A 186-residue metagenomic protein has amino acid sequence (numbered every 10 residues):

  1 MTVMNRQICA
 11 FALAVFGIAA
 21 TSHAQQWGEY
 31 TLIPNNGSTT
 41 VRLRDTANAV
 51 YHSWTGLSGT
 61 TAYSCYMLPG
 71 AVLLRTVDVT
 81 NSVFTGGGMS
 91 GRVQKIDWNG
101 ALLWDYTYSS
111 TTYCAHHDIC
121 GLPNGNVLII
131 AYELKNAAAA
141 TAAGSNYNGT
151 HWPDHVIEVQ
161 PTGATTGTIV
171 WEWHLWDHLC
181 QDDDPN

Functional and structural regions predicted by a protein language model:
M1-A10: Bacterial N-terminal signal peptides that target proteins for export
T2, A20-A24: Bacterial Sec-dependent N-terminal signal peptides
C9-A19: Bacterial N-terminal signal peptides
H23-N186: Histidine-/acidic-rich catalytic cores in large beta-rich domains
